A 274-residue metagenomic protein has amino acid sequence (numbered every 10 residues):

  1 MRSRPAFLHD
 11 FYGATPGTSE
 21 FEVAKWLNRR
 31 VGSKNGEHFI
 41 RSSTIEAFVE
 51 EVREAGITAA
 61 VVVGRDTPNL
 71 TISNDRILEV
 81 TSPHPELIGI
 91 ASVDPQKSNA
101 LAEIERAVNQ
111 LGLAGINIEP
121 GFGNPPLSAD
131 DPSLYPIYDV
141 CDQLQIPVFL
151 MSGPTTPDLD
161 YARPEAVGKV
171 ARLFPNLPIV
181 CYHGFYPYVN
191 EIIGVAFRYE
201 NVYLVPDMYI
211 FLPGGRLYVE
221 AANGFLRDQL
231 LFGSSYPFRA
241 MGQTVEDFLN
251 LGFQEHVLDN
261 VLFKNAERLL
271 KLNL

Functional and structural regions predicted by a protein language model:
R4-A55, A59, L226-Q229, R239-L274: Mid-to-C-terminal alpha-helical segments outside catalytic/metal-binding sites
S42-E46, T71-N74, K97-L101, D131 (+3 more regions): Structural motif corresponding to alpha-helix initiation and N-cap regions
I45-V49, N74-T81, I104-E105, L134 (+4 more regions): Generic structural signal for well-ordered alpha-helices, preferentially at hydrophobic/aromatic core positions
V52, I77, A107, I116 (+7 more regions): Conserved, mostly hydrophobic/aromatic
T58-A59, T67-L150, T155-T156, R198: Active-site gating/metal-coordination segments in enzymes
V63, E119, K264: Conserved residues at the C-terminal ends of beta-strands
T67, Q96, G123, T155 (+4 more regions): Residue-level marker for beta-strand->alpha-helix junctions and adjacent short loops that shape enzyme
A114-G115, L127-L231: Catalytic pocket-lining loop regions of alpha/beta-barrel enzymes, especially the amidohydrolase/enolase/GH5 lineages
